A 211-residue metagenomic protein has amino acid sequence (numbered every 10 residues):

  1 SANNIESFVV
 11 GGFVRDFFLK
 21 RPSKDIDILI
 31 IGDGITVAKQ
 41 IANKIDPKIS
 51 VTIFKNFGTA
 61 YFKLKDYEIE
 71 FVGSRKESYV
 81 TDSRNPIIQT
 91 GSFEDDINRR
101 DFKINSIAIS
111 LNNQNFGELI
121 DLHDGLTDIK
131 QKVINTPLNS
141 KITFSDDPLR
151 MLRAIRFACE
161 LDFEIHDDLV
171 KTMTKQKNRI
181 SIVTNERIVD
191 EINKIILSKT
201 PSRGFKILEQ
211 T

Functional and structural regions predicted by a protein language model:
S1-T211: Catalytic cores of the polymerase beta-like nucleotidyltransferase superfamily and closely associated nucleotide
